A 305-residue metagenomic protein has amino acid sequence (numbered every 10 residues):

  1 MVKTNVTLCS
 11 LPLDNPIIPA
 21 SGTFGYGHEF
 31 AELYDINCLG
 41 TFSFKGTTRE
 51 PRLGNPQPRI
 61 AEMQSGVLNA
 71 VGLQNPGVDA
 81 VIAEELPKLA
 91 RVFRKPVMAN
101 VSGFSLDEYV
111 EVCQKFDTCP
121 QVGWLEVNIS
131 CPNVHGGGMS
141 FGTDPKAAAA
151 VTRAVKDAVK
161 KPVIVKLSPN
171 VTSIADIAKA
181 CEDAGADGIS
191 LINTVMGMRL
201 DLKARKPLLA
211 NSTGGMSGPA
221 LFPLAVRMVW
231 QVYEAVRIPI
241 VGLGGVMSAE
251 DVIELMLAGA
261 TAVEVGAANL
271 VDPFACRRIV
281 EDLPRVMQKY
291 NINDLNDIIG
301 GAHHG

Functional and structural regions predicted by a protein language model:
M1-V97, S102-F104: N-terminal capping/small domains of soluble enzymes
G22-T23, G244-V246: Active-site metal-binding loops of divalent metal-dependent hydrolases
L33, K45, K88, C119 (+6 more regions): Change "in soluble alpha/beta enzymes" to "in soluble alpha/beta proteins
L39-G40, K45, K95, V122-L125 (+3 more regions): Short acidic/polar active-site loop segments enriched in Thr and Asp
T48-L53, P132-V134, M196-R199, L270-D272: Short gly/pro/ser/thr-enriched loop/turn and capping motifs at secondary-structure boundaries
N55-Q64, L200-G214, M256, A268-N293: C-terminal helical cap(s) of enzyme catalytic domains, especially alpha/beta-barrels
L106-V241, M247-V265: Alpha/beta enzyme core
D297-G305: A short, charged, Gly/Pro-tolerant segment at domain boundaries
